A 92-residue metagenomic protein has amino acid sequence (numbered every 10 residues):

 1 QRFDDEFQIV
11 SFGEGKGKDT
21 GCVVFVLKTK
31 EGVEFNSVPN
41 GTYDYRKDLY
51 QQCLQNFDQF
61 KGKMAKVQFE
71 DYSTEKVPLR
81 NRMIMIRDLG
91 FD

Functional and structural regions predicted by a protein language model:
Q1-E75, N81-L89: Nucleic-acid 5′ end/cap handling module spanning
